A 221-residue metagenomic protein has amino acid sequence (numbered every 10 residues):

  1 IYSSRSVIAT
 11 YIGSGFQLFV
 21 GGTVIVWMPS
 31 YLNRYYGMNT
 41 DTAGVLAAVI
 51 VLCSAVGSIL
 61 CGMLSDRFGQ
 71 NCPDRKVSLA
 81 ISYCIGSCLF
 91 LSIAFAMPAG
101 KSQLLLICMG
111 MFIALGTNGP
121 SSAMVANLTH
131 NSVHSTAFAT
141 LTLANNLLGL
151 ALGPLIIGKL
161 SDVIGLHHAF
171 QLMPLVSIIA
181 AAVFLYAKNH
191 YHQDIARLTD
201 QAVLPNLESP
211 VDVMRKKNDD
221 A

Functional and structural regions predicted by a protein language model:
S4-C61, A114-S122, G149-P154: Extracytoplasmic gate region of multi-pass secondary transporters
Y11, G44, A48, I81 (+3 more regions): Conserved glycine-rich helix-kink/hinge and helix-boundary motifs of the Major Facilitator Superfamily
L32-N33, L64-S65, G69, I156-G165: Interfacial helix-cap and linker-helix signal at transmembrane-aqueous boundaries of multi-pass secondary transporters
N39-T42, R75-S78, G158-S177: A membrane-interface helix-boundary motif in multi-pass transporters
S58, A126-I164: A late C-terminal transmembrane helix in Major Facilitator Superfamily
R67-Y83: Cytoplasmic membrane-interface "Motif A"-like loop-to-helix N-cap segments of 12-TM Major Facilitator Superfamily
I93-M97, Q171-P205: Multi-pass alpha-helical transporter architecture, strongest for 12-TM Major Facilitator/SLC carriers used
K101-G116: Hydrophobic core of transmembrane alpha-helices in multi-pass small-molecule transporters, especially MFS/SLC-type
